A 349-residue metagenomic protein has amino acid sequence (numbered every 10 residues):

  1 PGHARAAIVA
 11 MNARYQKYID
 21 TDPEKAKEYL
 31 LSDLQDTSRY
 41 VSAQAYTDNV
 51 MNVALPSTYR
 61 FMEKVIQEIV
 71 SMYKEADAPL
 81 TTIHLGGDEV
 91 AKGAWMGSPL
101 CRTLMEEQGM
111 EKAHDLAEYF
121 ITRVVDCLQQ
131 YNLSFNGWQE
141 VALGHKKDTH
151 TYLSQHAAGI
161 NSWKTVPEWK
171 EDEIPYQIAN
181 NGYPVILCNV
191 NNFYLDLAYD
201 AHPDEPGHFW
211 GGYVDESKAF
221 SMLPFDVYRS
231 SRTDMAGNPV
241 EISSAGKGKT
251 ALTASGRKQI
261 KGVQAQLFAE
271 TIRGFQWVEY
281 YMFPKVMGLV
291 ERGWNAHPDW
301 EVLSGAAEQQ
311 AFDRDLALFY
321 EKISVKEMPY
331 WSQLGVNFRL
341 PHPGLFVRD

Functional and structural regions predicted by a protein language model:
P1-C127, L133, A142, T151: Aromatic-lined carbohydrate-binding surfaces of glycoside hydrolases
V70-K74, Q129, F268, E291-W294: Hydrophobic alpha-helix feature that most strongly marks membrane-spanning transmembrane helices and their immediate
S134-A142, K147-D349: Flexible, acidic glycine-rich loops studded with aromatic residues
